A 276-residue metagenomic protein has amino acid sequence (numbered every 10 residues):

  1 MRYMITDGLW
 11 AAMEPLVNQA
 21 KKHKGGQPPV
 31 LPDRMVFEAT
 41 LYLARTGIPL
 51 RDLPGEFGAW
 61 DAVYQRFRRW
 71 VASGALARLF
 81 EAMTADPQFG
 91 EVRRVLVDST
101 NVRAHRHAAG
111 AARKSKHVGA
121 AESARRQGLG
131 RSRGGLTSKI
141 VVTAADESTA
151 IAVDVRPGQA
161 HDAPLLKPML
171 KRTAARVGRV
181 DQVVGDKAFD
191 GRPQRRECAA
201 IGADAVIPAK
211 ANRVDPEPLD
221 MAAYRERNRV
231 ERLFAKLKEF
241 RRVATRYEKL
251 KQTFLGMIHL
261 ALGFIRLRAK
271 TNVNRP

Functional and structural regions predicted by a protein language model:
M1-P276: Short alpha-helical elements
